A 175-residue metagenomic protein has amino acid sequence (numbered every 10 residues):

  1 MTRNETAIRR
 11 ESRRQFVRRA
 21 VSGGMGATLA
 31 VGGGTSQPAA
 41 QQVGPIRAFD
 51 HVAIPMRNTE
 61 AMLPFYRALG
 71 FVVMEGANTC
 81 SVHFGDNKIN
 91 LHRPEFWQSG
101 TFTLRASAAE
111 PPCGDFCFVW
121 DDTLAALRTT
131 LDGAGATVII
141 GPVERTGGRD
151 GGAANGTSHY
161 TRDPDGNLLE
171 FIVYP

Functional and structural regions predicted by a protein language model:
M1-S12: N-terminal secretory signal peptides
S12-G32: N-terminal export leaders
A30, G34-R47, L69-D122, R128-R162 (+1 more regions): Vicinal oxygen chelate
F49-R57, A61, R67-A68: Mature N-terminal segment immediately following signal peptide/propeptide cleavage in secreted/periplasmic
M62-R67, L131, G166: Conserved active-site tyrosine of GNAT-family acetyltransferases
E170-F171: Short glycine-/small-residue motifs
